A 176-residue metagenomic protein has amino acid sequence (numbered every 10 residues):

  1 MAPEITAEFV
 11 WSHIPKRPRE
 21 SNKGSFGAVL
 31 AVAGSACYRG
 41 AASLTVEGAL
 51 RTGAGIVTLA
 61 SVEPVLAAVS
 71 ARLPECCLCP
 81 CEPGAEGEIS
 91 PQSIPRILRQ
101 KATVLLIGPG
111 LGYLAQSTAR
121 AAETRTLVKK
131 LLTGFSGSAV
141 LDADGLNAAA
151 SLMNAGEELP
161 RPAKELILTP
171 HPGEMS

Functional and structural regions predicted by a protein language model:
M1-A7, A60-S176: Glycine-rich phosphate/dinucleotide-binding loop and adjoining beta-alpha-beta core of small-molecule
M1-V32, A36, E165, T169-G173: YjeF_N-associated NAD(P)HX repair module
S21-E86: Substrate-binding N-lobe of the ribokinase-like
